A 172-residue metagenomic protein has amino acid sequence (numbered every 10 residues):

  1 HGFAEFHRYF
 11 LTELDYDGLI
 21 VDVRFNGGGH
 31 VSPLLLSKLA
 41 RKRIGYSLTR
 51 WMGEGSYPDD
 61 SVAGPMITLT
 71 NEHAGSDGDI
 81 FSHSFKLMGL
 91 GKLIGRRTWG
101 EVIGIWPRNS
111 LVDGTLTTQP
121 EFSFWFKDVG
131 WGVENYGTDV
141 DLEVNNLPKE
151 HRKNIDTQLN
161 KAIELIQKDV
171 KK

Functional and structural regions predicted by a protein language model:
H1-V112, H151-I155, E164-D169: Cleft-lining beta-strand/loop regions that shape enzyme active-site pockets
Y16, Y46, F126-K172: In a subset of proteins, long, contiguous C-terminal domains/tails are tracked
L90-H151: C-terminal structured "cap/appendage" subdomains that terminate the fold
